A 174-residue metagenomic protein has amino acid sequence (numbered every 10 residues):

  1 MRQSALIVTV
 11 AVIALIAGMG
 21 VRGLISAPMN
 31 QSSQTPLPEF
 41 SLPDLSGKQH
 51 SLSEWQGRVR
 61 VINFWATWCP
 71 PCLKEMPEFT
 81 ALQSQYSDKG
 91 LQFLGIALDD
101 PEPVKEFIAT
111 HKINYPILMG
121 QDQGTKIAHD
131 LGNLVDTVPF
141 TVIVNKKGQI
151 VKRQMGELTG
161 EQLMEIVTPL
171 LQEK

Functional and structural regions predicted by a protein language model:
M1-S41, K174: N-terminal targeting signals for export/organelle localization
E39-R60, Y86, A128: A short beta-strand-turn-helix
F40, F64-W65, F107, Y115: Conserved hydrophobic/aromatic "anchor" residues that stabilize well-ordered secondary structure elements
Q56, F64-A81: Conserved redox-active cysteine motifs that mediate thiol-disulfide chemistry, especially di-cysteine Cys-X(1-2)-Cys
R58-R60, F64-W68, D100, T137: Short pre-active-site segment immediately N-terminal to redox-active cysteine/selenocysteine motifs in thiol-based
L73-K112, D122-H129: Structural microenvironment flanking redox-active thiols in thiol-disulfide oxidoreductases
A109-I113, G120-T168: Thiol/disulfide oxidoreductase modules built on the thioredoxin-like
